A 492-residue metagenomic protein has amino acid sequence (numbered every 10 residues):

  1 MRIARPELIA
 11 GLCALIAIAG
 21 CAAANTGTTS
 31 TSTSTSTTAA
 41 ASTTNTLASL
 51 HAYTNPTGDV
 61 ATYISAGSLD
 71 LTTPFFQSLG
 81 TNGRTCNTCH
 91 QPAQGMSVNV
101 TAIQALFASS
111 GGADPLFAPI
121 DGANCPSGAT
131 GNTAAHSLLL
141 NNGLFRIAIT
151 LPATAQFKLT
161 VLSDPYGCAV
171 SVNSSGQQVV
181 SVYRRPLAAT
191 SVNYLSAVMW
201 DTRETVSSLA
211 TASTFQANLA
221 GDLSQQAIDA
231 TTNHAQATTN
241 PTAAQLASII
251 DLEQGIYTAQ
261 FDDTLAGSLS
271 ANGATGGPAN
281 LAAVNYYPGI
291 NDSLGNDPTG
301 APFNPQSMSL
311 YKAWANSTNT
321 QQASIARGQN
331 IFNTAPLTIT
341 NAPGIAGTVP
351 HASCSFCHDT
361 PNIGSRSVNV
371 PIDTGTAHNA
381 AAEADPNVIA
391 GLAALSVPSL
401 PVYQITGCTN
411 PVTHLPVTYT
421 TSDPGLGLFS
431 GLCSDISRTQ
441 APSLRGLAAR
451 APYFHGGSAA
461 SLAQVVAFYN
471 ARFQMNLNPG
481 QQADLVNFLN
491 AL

Functional and structural regions predicted by a protein language model:
M1-G11: Bacterial N-terminal signal peptides that target proteins for export
L8-I9, T26-T33: Glycine-biased low-complexity/repetitive sequence motifs
C21-A24: N-terminal Sec signal peptide cleavage junction
S34-L492: Periplasmic c-type cytochrome electron-transfer domains
